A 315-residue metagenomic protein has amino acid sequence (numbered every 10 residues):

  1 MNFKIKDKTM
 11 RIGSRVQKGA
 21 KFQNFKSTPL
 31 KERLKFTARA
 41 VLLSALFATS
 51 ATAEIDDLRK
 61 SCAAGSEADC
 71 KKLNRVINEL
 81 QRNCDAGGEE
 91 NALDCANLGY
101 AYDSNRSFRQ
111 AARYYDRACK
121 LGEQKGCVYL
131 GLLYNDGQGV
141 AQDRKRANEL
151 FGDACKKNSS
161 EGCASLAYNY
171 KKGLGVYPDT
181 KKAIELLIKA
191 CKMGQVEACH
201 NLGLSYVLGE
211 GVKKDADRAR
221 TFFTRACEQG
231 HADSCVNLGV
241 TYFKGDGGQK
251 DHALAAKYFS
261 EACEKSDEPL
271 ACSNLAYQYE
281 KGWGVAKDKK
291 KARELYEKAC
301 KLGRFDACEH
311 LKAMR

Functional and structural regions predicted by a protein language model:
R39-A48: Bacterial N-terminal signal peptides
G65-S66, G87-N91, Y102, L121-E123 (+10 more regions): Short helix-capping/linker turns of helical repeat alpha-solenoids
V76, A96-S104, Y129-D136, L150 (+5 more regions): Hydrophobic face of amphipathic alpha-helices that form TPR/SEL1-like repeat modules and related alpha-solenoid
K298-R315: Terminal, low-structured helical/coil segments at or just beyond the last alpha-helical repeat
